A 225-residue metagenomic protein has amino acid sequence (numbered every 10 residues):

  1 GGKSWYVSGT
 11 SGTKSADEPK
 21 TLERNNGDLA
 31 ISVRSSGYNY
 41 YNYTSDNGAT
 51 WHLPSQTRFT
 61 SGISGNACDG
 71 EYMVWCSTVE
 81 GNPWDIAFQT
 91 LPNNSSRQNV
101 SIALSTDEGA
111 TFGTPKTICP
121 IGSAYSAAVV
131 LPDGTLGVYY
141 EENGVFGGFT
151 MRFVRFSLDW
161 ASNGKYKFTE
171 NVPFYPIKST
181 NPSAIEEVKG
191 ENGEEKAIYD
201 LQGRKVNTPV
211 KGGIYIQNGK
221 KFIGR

Functional and structural regions predicted by a protein language model:
G1-S179: Asp-box/BNR beta-propeller blade signature and adjacent active/binding-site loops in extracellular glycan-interacting
R24, S35, L131, G190 (+2 more regions): Acidic surface patches and DE-rich sequence motifs
E170-Q202: Residue-level detector of functionally pivotal "anchor" positions at catalytic/ligand-binding pockets or at interdomain
V206-N207: Generic structural signal for well-ordered beta-strand positions
I214-R225: C-terminal tail/sorting-segment detector
